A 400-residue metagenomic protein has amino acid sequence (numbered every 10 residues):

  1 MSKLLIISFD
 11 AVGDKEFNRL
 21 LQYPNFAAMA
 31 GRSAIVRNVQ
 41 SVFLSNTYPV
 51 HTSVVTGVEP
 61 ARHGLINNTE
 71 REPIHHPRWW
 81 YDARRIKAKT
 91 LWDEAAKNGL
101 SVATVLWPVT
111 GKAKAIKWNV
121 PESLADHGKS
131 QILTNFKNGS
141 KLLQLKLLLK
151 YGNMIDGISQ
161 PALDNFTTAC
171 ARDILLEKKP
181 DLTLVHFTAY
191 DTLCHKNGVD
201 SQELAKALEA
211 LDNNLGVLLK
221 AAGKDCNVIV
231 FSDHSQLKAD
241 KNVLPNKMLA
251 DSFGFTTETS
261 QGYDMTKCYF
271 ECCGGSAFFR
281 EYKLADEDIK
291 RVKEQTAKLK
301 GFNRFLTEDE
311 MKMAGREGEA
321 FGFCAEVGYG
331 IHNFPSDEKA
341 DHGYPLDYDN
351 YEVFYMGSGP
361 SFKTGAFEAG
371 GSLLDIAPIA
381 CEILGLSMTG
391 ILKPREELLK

Functional and structural regions predicted by a protein language model:
S2, P24, P49, I86-D93 (+4 more regions): A structural signal for well-ordered alpha-helical segments within the folded catalytic domains of diverse enzymes
S2-K15, A28-M29, V54, A95 (+8 more regions): Beta-strand elements within well-structured catalytic alpha/beta cores of enzymes that handle phosphate/sulfate esters
D14-E16, Y48, T110-K117, H127-G128 (+6 more regions): Short catalytic/ligand-binding loop motif for oxyanion handling, primarily in non-cytosolic enzymes, centered on
F17-S53, G57-V58, A103: Short, structured active-site-proximal loop/turn typified by the sulfatase FGly-forming signature C/S-X-P-X-R
E59-G198, Y269-F278, D288-A297, G301: His/Asp/Glu-rich, glycine-adjacent segments that coordinate divalent cations and/or stabilize oxyanion chemistry on
T69-A83, A88, D93, K220-D337: Secreted, luminal/periplasmic, and some membrane-associated catalytic domains that remodel anionic oxygen-ester
F253-L284, K290-K293, D341-I383: Substrate-binding rim/cap in mid-to-C-terminal beta-strand-loop elements of soluble/periplasmic
L392-K400: Cytosolic regulatory/linker segments at or just downstream of nucleotide-handling modules in signal-transduction
